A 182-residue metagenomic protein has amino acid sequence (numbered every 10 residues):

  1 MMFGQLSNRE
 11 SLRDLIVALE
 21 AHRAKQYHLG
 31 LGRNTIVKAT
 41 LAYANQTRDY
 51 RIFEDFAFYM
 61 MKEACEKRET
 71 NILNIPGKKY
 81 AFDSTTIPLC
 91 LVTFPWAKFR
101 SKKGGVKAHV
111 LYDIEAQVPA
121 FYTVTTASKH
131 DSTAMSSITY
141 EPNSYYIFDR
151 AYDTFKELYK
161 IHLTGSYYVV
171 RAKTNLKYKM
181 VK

Functional and structural regions predicted by a protein language model:
M1-K182: Conserved, well-structured functional cores that handle cations and Mg-NTP chemistry
